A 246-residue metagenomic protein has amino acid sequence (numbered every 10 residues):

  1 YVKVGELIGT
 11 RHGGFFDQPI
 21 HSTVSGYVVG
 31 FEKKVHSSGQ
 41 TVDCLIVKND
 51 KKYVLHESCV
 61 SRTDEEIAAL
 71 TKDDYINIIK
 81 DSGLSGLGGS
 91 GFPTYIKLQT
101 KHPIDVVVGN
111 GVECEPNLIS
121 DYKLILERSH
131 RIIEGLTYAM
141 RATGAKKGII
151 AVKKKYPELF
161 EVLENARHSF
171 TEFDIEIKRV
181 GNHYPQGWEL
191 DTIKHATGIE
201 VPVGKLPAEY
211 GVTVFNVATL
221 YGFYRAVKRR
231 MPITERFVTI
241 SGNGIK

Functional and structural regions predicted by a protein language model:
Y1-T10, G30: Short, well-structured beta-strand-loop connectors
R11-T23, S37-T41, L55-E57: Short, Lys/Arg- and Gly-enriched loop/turn segments at beta-strand edges
G26-V28: Conserved hydrophobic positions within beta-strands
G30, V35-L87, F92, K101 (+2 more regions): Acidic low-complexity segments
Q40, S58-V60, S90, K97-L98 (+3 more regions): Short acidic, glycine/serine/threonine-rich loops at helix termini
L55-H56, V107-D121: Gly-rich Lys/Arg/Thr-decorated short loops/hinges at beta-loop-alpha junctions or inter-strand turns that position
L126-A142: Histidine-anchored nucleotide/phosphate-binding helix
K146-K246: Hydrophobic alpha-helical positions that pack around
